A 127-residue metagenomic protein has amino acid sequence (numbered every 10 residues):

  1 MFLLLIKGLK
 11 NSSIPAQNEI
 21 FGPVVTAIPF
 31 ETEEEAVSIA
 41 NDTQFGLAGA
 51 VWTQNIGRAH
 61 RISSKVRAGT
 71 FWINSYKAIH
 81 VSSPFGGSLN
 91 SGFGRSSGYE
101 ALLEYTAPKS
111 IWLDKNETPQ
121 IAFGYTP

Functional and structural regions predicted by a protein language model:
F2-P127: Conserved C-terminal structural/oligomerization subdomain of aldehyde/semialdehyde dehydrogenase
